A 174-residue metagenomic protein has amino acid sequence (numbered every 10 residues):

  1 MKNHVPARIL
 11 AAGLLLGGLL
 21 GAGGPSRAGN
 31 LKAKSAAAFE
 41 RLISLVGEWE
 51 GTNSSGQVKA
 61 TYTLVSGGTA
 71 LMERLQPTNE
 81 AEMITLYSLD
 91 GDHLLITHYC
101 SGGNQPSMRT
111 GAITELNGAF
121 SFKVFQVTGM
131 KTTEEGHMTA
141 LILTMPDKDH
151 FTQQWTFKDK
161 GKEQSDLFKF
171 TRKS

Functional and structural regions predicted by a protein language model:
K2-A11: Bacterial N-terminal signal peptides that target proteins for export
V5, A22-G24: Intrinsically disordered, low-complexity regions enriched in serine, threonine, proline and polar/charged residues
A11-G21: Bacterial N-terminal signal peptides
R27-S174: Hydrophobic small-molecule pocket/channel-lining residues, especially in calycin-type beta-barrels
